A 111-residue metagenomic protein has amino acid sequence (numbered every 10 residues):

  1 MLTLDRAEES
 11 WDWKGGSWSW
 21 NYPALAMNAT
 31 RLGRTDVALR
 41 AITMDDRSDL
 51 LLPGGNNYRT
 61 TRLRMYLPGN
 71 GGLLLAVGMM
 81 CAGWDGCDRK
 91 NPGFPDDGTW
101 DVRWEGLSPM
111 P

Functional and structural regions predicted by a protein language model:
M1-G86: Active-site core of glycosidic bond-cleaving carbohydrate-active enzymes
P68-M110: Catalytic cores of secreted or luminal carbohydrate-active enzymes
